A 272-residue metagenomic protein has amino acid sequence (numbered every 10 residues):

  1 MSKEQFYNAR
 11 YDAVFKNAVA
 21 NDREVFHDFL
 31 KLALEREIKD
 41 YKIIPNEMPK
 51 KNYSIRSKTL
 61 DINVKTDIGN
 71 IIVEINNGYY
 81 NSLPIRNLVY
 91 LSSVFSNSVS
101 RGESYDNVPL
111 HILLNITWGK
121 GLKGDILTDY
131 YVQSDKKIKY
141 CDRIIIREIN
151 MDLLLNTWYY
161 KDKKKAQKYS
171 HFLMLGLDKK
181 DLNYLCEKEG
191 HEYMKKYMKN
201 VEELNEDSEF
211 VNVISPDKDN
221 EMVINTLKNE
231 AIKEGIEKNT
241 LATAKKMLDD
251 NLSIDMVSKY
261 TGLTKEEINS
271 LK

Functional and structural regions predicted by a protein language model:
M1-I146, D152-T157: Accessory alpha/beta interaction modules
S2-A9, D67-N76, L173-K272: Short, charged alpha-helical interaction segments and adjacent helix-coil junctions
A33, T59-D61, Y80-S82, V89-S93 (+7 more regions): Generic alpha-helical propensity signal that fires on short helical segments and nearby coil/disordered stretches
K39, T128-D129, Q167, K195 (+1 more regions): Intrinsically disordered, low-complexity segments enriched in small/polar residues
L127-S134, D162-Y169, P216-K218: Short intrinsically disordered coil segments
D142, R147, D152-G190, K195: An acidic, glycine-/histidine-flanked metal-binding catalytic module
